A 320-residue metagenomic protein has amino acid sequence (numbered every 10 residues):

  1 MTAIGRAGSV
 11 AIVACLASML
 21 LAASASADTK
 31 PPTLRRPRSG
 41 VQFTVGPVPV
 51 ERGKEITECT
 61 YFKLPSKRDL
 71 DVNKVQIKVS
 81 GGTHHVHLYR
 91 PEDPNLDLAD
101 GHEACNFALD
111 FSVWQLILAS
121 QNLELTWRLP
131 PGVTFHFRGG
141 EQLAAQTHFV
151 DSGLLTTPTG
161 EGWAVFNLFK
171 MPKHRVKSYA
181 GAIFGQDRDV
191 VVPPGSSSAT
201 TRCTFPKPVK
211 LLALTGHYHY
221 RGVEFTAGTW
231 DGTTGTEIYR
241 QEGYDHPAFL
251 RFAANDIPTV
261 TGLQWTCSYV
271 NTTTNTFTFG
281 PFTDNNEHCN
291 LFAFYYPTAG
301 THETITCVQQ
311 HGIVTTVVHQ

Functional and structural regions predicted by a protein language model:
M1-I12: Bacterial N-terminal signal peptides that target proteins for export
V10-L20: Bacterial N-terminal signal peptides
A23-S26: Sec/Tat signal peptide C-region and signal peptidase I cleavage site
D28-K210, T215-Q320: Beta-strand-centric surfaces of beta-sandwich/beta-rich domains
